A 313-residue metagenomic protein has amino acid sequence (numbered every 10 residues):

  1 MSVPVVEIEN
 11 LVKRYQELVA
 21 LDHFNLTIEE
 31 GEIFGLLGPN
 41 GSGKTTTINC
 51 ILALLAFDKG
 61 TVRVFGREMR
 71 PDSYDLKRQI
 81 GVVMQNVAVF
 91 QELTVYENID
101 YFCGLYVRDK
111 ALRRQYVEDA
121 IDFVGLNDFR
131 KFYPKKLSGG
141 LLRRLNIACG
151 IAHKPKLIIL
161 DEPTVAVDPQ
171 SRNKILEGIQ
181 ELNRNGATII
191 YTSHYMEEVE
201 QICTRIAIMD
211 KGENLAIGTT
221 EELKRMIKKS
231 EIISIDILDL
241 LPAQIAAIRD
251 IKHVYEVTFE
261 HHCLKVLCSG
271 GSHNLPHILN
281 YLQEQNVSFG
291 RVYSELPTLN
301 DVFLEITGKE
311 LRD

Functional and structural regions predicted by a protein language model:
G60-P71, L76: Conserved ABC transporter NBD signature motif
E92, Y133-G140: Conserved ABC ATPase signature
D100, G104, A111-F129: Conserved ABC ATPase "signature" region
K154: Conserved catalytic motifs of ABC-family nucleotide-binding domains
I158-E162: Catalytic Walker B motif of ABC-type/P-loop ATPase nucleotide-binding domains
L176-S269: ABC transporter nucleotide-binding domain
